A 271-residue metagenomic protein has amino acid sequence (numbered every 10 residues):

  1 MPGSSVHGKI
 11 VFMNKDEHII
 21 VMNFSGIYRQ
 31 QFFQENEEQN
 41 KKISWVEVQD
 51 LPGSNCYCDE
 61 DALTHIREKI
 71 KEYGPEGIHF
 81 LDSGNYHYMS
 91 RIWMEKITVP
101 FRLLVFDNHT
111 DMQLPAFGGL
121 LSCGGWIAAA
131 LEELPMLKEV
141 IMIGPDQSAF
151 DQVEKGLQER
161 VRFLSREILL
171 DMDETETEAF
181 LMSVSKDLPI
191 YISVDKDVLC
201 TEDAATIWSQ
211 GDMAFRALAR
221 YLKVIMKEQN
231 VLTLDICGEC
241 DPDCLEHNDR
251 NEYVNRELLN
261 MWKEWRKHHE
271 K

Functional and structural regions predicted by a protein language model:
P2-H7: Intrinsically disordered, low-complexity segments enriched in serine/proline and basic residues
G8-L81, N85-R102, P135, E139-V153 (+1 more regions): Catalytic cores of soluble, metal-dependent hydrolases
L103-P115, W126: Long, hydrophobic, well-ordered secondary-structure blocks that form the structural core and pocket-lining surfaces
H109, L120, I141: A polyanion-binding, active-site-adjacent surface
A116-F117, V153: Metal-dependent catalytic neighborhoods of phosphoester/phosphodiester hydrolases
G118-L121, M213: Glycine- and acidic-residue-enriched helix-capping/strand-helix junction motifs
S122-W126, M136: Internal, well-ordered alpha-helical segments in soluble enzyme and binding-protein domains
